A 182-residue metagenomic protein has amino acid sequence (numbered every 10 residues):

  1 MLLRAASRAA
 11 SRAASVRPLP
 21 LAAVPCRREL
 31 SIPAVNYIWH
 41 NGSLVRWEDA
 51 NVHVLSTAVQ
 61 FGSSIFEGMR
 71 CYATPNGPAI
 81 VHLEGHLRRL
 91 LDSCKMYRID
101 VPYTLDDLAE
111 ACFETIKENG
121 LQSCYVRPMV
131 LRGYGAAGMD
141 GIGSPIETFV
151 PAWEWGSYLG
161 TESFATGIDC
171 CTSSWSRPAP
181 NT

Functional and structural regions predicted by a protein language model:
L2-T182: Conserved alpha/beta cores of soluble small-molecule-handling proteins
